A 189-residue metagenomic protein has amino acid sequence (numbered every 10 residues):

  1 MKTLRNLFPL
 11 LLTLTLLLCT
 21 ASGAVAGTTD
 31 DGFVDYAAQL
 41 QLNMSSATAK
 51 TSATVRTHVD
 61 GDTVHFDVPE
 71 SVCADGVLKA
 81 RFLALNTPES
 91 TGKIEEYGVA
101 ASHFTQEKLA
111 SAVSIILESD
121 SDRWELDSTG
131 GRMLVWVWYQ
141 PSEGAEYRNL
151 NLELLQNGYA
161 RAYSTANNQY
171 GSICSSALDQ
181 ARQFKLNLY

Functional and structural regions predicted by a protein language model:
M1-T3: N-terminal secretory signal peptides that target proteins for export/translocation
R5-L17: Sec-dependent N-terminal signal peptides
P9, C19-Y189: Small beta-barrel nucleic-acid-binding modules, primarily SNase/OB-fold domains and secondarily Tudor-like barrels
